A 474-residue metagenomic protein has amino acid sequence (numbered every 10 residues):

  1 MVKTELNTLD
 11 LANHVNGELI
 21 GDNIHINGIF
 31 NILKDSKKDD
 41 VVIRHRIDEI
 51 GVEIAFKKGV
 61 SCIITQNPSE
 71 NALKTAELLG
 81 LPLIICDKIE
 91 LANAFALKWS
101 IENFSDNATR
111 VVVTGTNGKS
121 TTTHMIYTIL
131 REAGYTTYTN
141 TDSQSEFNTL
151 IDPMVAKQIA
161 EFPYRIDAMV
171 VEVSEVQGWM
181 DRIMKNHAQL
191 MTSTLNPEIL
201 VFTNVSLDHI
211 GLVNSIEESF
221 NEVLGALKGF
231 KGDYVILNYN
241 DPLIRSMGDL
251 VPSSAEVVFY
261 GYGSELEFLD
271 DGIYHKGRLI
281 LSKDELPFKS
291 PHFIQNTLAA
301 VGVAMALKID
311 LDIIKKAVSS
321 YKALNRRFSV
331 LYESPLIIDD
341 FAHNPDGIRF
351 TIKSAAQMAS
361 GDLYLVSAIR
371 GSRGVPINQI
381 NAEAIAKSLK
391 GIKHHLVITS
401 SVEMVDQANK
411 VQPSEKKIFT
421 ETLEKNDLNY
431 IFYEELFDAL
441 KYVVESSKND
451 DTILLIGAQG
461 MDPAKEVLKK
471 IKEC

Functional and structural regions predicted by a protein language model:
M1-F95, W99: N-terminal leader/targeting and accessory segments in enzymes
M1-I20, K38, I47-D48, L81 (+7 more regions): ATP-dependent carboxylate-amine ligase
L11, D40, A55, A96 (+8 more regions): Residue-level signal for inorganic ion chemistry
D39, E70-K74, R165, V170 (+4 more regions): Acidic, Mg2+-coordinating active-site environments of NTP-dependent enzymes
V52-A55, L73-T75, F95-A96, T123 (+6 more regions): Short glycine-/acidic-enriched loop or helix-start segments at secondary-structure transitions that form or flank
V52-F56, L73, Y127, Q189 (+3 more regions): Generic hydrophobic/aromatic pocket-lining and core-packing "Φ" positions
Q66, T116, D142, N238 (+4 more regions): Cofactor-binding loop segments of dinucleotide-utilizing enzymes, especially the Rossmann-like FAD- and NAD(P)+-binding
A92-L237, L243-P252, A359: Phosphate-binding loop of NTP-binding sites
